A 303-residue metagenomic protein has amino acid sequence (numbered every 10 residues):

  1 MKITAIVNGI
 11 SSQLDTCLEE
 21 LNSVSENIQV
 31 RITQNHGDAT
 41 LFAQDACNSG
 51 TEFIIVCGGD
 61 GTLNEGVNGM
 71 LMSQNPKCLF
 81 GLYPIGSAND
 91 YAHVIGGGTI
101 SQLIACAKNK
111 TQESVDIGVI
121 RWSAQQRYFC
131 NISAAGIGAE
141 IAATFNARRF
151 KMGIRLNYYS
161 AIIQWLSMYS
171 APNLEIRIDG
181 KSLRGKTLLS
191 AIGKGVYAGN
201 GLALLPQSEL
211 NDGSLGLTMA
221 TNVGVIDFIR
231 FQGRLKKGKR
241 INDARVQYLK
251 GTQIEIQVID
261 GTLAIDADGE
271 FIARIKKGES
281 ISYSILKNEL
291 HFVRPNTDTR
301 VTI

Functional and structural regions predicted by a protein language model:
M1-C57, N64, N68, I303: ATP/NTP phosphate-donor binding region
T4-I6, S12-T16, M72-L188: Catalytic core of DAGKc-family lipid kinases
S12-T16, G199, L290-F292: Short N-terminal binding/cap micro-motifs at the start of the first secondary-structure element
D15-T16, E65-V67, Y91-V94, G201-L202 (+1 more regions): Short glycine-/acidic-enriched loop or helix-start segments at secondary-structure transitions that form or flank
C57-G59, Y83-I85, K194: Glycine-rich beta-strand-to-loop/alpha-helix junction loops that act as flexible
A134, G138, A191-L204: Glycine-rich phosphate/pyrophosphate-binding beta-alpha loops
R149-L156, P206-D227: Gly/Ser/Thr-rich active-site loops/lids in small-molecule metabolic enzymes that frequently grip phosphoryl groups
I178, R184, E209, M219-I303: ATP/nucleoside-binding phosphotransfer catalytic cores, i.e., glycine-rich phosphate-binding loops
